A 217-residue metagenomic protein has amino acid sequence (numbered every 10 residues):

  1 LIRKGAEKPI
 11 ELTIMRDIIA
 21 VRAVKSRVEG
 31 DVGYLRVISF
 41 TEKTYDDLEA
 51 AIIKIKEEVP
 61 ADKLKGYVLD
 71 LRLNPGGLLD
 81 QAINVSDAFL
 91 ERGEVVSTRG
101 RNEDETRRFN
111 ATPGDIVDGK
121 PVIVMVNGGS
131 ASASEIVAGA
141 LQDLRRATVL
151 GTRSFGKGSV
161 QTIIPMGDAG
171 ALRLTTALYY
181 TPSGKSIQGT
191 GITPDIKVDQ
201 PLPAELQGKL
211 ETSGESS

Functional and structural regions predicted by a protein language model:
L1-P165: Cleft-lining beta-strand/loop regions that shape enzyme active-site pockets
E7-K8, A171, S186, T193: Short, solvent-exposed loop/turn motifs
S86, P165-G167, T193, Q200: N-terminal low-complexity, intrinsically disordered patches enriched in charged
M166-A177: Short acidic, Pro/Gly- and aromatic-enriched capping/linker segments at domain boundaries
S183-S217: Conserved functional hotspot residues or short segments at active or partner-binding sites across diverse domains
